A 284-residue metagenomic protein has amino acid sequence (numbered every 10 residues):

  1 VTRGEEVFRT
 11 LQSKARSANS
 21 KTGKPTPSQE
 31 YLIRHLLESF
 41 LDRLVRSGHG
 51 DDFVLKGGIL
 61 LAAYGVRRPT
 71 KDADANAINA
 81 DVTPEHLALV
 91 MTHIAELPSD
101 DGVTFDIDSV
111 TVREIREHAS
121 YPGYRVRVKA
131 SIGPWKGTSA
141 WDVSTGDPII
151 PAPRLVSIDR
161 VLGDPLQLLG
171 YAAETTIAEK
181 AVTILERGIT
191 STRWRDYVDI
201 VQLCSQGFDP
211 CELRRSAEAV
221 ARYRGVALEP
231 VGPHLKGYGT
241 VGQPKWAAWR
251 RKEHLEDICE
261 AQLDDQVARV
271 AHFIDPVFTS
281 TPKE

Functional and structural regions predicted by a protein language model:
V1-F53, L61-P69, A73, A77-E284: Structured mid-to-C-terminal alpha-helical surface segments
